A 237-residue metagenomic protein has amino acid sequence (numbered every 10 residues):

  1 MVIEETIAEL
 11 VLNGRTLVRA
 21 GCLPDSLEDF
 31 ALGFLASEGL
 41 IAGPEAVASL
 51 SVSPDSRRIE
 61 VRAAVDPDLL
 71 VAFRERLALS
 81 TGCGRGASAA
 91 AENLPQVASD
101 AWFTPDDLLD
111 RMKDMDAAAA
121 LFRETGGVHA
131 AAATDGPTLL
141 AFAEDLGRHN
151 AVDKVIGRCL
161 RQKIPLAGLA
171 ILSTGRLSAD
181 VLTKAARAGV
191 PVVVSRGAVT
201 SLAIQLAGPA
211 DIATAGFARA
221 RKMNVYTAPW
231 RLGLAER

Functional and structural regions predicted by a protein language model:
M1-D135, A141-F142: Intrinsically disordered, low-complexity regions enriched in acidic/Ser/Thr/Pro/Gln residues
G33, G39, G84, G126-G127 (+5 more regions): Glycine-centered flexibility sites
E38-G39, A87, A119, C159 (+2 more regions): Structural signal for hydrophobic packing residues in well-ordered secondary-structure cores of soluble enzyme domains
A42-P44, S56, Q162-P165, A235-E236: Short, glycine- and charge-enriched coil/turn segments that flank and shape catalytic ligand pockets
A118-I164, A170-I171: Histidine/lysine/aspartate-rich catalytic loop segments that bind and position anionic ligands
A133-T134, Y226-A228: Short beta-strand-to-turn element immediately C-terminal to the catalytic PLP-Schiff-base lysine in fold type I
R148-V225, L234: Feature captures the catalytic cores and cofactor-binding loops of soluble hydro-lyases/lyases that act on carboxylate
P229-R237: A charged, well-structured terminal subsegment
